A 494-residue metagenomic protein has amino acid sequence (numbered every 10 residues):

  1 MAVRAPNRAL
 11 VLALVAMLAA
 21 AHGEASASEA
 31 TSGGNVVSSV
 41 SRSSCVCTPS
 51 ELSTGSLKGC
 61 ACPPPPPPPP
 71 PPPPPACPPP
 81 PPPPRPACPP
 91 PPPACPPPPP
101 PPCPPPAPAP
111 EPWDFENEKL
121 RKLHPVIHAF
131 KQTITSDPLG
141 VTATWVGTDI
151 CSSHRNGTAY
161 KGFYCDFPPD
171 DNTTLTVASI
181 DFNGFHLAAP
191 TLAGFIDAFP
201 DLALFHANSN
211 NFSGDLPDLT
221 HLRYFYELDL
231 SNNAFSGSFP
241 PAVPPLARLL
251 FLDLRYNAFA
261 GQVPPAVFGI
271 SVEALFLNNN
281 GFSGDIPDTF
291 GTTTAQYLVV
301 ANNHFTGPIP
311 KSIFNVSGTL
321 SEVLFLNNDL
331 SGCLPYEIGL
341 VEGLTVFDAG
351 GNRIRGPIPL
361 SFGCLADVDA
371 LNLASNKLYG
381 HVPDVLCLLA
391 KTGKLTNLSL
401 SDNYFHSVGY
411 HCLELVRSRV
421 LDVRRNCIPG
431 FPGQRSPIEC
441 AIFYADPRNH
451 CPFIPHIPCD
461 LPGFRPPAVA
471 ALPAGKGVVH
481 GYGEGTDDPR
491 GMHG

Functional and structural regions predicted by a protein language model:
M1-A13: Classical eukaryotic N-terminal signal peptides for Sec-dependent ER targeting/secretion, especially the positively
V11-P63, C103-K161, F443-A468: Surface-exposed cap/linker segments adjacent to membranes
T135-T191, G433-S436, R448, D488-G494: LRR flanking "cap" motifs
Y164-L219, F225: LRR N-terminal entry segment and analogous cap-like coil->beta motifs
T174, A198-L202, L219-F225, A242-L249 (+8 more regions): Leucine-rich repeat
F185, A207-N210, L230-N233, L254-N257 (+7 more regions): Consensus "Asn ladder" position of solenoid repeat domains
T191-D197, S213-L219, S236-A242, A260-P265 (+6 more regions): The feature encodes a structural signal of leucine-rich repeats
L365-P458: Leucine-rich repeat domain C-terminal region
